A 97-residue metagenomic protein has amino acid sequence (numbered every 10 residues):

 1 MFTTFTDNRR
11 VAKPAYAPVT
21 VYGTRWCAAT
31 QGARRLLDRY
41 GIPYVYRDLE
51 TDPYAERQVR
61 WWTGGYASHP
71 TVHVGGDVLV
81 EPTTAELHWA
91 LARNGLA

Functional and structural regions predicted by a protein language model:
T4-Y40: Local sequence-structure signature of Cys/Sec-based thiol-disulfide redox active-site neighborhoods
A28, P53-Y54, E86: Short alpha-helical
Q31-R34, D38, R60, H88 (+1 more regions): Class I S-adenosyl-L-methionine
P43: Residue-level detector of anion-binding/catalytic polar loops
D48-A67, L91: Thioredoxin-like thiol-disulfide oxidoreductase module
W61-E81: Short, structured active-site "lid" loops
V74-A97: Non-catalytic, surface beta->alpha helical segment in thiol-disulfide oxidoreductase systems
